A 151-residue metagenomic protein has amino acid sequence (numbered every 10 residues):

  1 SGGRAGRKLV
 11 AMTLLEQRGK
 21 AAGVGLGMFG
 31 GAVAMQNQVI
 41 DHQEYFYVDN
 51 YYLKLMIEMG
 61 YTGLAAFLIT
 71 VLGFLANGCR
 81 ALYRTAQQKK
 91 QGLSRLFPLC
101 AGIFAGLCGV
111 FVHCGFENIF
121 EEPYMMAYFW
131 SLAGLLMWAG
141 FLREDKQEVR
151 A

Functional and structural regions predicted by a protein language model:
S1-T13, Q17-M59, A81-T85: Long extracytoplasmic/lumenal interhelical loops at the membrane interface of multi-pass membrane proteins
G2, L14, K20, F74-A81 (+2 more regions): Hydrophobic membrane-targeting alpha-helices
R7-V10, Y51, L55, Y61 (+3 more regions): Generic recognition of well-ordered alpha-helical segments
Q17, M35-V39, V71, E117 (+3 more regions): Short, well-ordered loop/turn and helix-capping segments at boundaries between secondary-structure elements and domains
A21-G25, L64-A66, E121: Extended hydrophobic-aromatic, low-complexity segments
G27-G31, L64-F67, H113, W138: Short, electropositive, low-hydrophobicity segments enriched in small/polar residues
E58-G109: Hydrophobic transmembrane alpha-helices and their immediate junctions
A101-A151: Transmembrane alpha-helices of multi-pass inner-membrane enzymes
